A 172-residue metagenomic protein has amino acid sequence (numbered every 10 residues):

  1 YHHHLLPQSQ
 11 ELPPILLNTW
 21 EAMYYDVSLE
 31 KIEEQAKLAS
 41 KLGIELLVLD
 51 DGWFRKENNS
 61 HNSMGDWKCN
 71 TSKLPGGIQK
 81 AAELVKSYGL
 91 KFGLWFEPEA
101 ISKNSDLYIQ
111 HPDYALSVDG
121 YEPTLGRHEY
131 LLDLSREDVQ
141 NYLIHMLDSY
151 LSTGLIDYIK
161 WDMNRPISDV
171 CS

Functional and structural regions predicted by a protein language model:
Y1-L6: Beta-strand-rich recognition/accessory modules
P13-T19, E45, L49, F92-F96 (+1 more regions): Hydrophobic faces of well-ordered beta-strands that scaffold small-molecule active sites in alpha/beta enzyme cores
P14, E21, Y25, N70-T71 (+3 more regions): Active-site-adjacent "subsite" loops/lids of carbohydrate-active enzymes
K31-K56, T153: Catalytic domains of carbohydrate-active enzymes, especially glycoside hydrolases
I32-K37, I78-A82, L147-L151: Generic structural signal for well-ordered alpha-helices, preferentially at hydrophobic/aromatic core positions
A39-L46, E83-K91, S152-D157: Secondary-structure transition/capping motifs at alpha-helix termini and the adjoining loop/turn into the next element
R55-Y108: Acidic/aromatic-lined carbohydrate-recognition and catalytic surfaces of CAZymes acting on diverse glycans
D157-V170: Short acidic/histidine-rich active-site segments
